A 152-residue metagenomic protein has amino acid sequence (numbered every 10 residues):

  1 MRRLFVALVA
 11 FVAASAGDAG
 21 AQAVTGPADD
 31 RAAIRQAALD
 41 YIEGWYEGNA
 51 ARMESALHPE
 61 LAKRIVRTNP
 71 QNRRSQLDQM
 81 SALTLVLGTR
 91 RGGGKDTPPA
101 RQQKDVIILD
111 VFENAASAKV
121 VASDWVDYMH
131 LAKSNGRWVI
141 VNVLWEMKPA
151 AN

Functional and structural regions predicted by a protein language model:
M1-L4: Positively charged n-region of N-terminal signal peptides that target proteins for export
V6-S15: Bacterial N-terminal signal peptides
G17, K63-I65, M129: A short hydrophobic/aromatic micro-motif that marks alpha-helical segments and, especially, helix-coil
A19-A51, S55, P59, S75: Short, low-complexity N-terminal intrinsically disordered segments enriched in polar/charged residues
L57, K63-Q71, A151: Outer-membrane beta-barrel domain signature
V66-R67, N72-W125: Surface-exposed, charged secondary-structure patches
A115-K119, V126-A151: Short beta-strand edge/turn micro-motifs at domain boundaries
